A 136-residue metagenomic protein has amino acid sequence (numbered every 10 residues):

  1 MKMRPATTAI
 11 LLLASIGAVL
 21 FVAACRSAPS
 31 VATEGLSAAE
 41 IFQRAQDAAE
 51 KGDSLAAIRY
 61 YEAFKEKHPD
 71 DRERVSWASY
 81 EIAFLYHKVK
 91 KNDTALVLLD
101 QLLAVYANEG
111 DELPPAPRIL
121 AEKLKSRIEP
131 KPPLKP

Functional and structural regions predicted by a protein language model:
L11-L20: Bacterial N-terminal signal peptides
V19-E40: Bacterial Sec signal peptide processing site at the extreme N-terminus
L36, E73-V75, E112-L120: Structural signature of alpha-solenoid helical repeat junctions
L36-A63, K67: Alpha-helical segment of the N-proximal tetratricopeptide repeat
R59-E81, L85, D111-E112: Short, charge-rich amphipathic alpha-helical segments embedded in non-transmembrane helical bundles/solenoids
A83-V97, L120-P136: Alpha-helical linker/edge segments of TPR/alpha-solenoid repeat scaffolds and analogous pre-/post-domain helices
N92-G110: TPR/TPR-like (Sel1-like) alpha-helical repeat modules
